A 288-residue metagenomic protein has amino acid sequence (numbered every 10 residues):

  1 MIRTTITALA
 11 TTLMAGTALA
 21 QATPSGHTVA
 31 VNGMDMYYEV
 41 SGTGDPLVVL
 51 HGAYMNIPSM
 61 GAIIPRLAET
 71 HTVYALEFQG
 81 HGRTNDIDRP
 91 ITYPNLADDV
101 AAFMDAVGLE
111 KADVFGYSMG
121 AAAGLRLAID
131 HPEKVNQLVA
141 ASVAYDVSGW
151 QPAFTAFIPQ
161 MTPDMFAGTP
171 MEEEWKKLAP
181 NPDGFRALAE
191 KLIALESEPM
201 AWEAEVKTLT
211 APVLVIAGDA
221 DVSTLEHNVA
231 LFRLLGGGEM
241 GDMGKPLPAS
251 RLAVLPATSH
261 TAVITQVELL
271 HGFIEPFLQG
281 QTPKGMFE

Functional and structural regions predicted by a protein language model:
I2-L47, T70, Q279-E288: Alpha/beta-hydrolase fold catalytic core
M34-N85: Conserved HGGG/HGGXW glycine-rich cap/lid loop of the alpha/beta-hydrolase fold
S41, A75-F115, L255: Active-site loop/oxyanion-hole signature of alpha/beta-hydrolase fold enzymes
P65-R66, D219-T258, Q266: Conserved loop-alpha-helix segment in the C-terminal half of the alpha/beta-hydrolase fold that carries the catalytic
A122-D130, N136-E172: Flexible "cap/lid" loop of the alpha/beta hydrolase fold
A189-E205: Active-site nucleophile elbow and catalytic-triad environment of alpha/beta-hydrolase enzymes
L209, V215-A217: Short beta-strand/loop motif that positions the catalytic acidic residue of the alpha/beta-hydrolase fold
P248-E288: Catalytic active-site module of serine/aspartate enzymes centered on a nucleophile-bearing elbow/loop
